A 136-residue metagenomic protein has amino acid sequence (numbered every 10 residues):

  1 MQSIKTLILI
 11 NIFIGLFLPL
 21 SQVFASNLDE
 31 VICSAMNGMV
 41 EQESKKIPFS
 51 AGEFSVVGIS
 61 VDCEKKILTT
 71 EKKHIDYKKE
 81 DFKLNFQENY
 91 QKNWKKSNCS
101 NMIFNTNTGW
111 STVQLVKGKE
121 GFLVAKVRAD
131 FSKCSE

Functional and structural regions predicted by a protein language model:
M1-T6: Positively charged n-region of N-terminal signal peptides that target proteins for export
I8-P19: Bacterial N-terminal signal peptides
L18, F82-N89, G118-V124: Short, intrinsically disordered, charge-biased short linear motifs at domain edges
L20-A25: Sec/Tat signal peptide C-region and signal peptidase I cleavage site
S26-G38: Immediate post-signal-peptide N-terminus of mature secreted/exported proteins
D29, E41-Q42, I47-Y77, F104-E136: Polar/charged, Gly/Pro-rich intrinsically disordered segments
G38-V40, N93: Short, non-transmembrane alpha-helical segments in secretory-pathway proteins
D81-N105: Short, non-transmembrane amphipathic alpha-helical segments
